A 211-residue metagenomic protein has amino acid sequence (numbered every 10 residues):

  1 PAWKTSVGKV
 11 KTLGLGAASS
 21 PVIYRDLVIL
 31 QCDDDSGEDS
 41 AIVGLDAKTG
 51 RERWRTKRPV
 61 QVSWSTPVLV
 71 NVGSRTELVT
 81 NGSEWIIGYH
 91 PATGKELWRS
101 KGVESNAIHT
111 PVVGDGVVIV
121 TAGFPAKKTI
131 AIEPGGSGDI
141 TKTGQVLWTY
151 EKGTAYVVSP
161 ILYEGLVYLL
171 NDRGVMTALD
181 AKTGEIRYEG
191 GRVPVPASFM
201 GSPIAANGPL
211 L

Functional and structural regions predicted by a protein language model:
P1-L211: Noncatalytic, solvent-exposed loop/strand surfaces of beta-propeller-type extracellular/periplasmic domains
